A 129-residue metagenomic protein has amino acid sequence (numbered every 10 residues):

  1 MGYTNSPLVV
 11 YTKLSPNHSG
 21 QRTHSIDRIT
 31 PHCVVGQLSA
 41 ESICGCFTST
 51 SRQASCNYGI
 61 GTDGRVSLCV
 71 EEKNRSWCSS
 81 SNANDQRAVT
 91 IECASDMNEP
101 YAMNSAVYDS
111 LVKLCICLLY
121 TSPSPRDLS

Functional and structural regions predicted by a protein language model:
M1-D85: N-terminal catalytic cores of peptidoglycan-degrading enzymes
C33-V34, C93, P125: Residues immediately flanking
A54-Y58, N82-D85, E92-D96, L114-L118: Glycine-rich loops and low-complexity Gly/Arg-rich segments that provide flexible linkers or classic glycine-based
C78-Y108: Active-site-adjacent mobile loop/cap segments within catalytic or ligand-binding domains
S105-L119: Alpha-helical segment that forms one wall of the substrate-binding/catalytic cleft in peptidoglycan-active domains
Y120-S129: Single conserved hydrophobic/aromatic residue that forms the stacking wall/gate of nucleotide- or nucleobase-binding
